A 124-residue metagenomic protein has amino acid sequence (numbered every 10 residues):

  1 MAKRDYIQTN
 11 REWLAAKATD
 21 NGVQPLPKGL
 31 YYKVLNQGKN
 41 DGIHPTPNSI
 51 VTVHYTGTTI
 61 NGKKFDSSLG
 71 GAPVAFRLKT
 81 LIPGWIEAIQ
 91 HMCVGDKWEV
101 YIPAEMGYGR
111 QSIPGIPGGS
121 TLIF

Functional and structural regions predicted by a protein language model:
M1-F124: Cross-family detector of peptidyl-prolyl cis-trans isomerase
